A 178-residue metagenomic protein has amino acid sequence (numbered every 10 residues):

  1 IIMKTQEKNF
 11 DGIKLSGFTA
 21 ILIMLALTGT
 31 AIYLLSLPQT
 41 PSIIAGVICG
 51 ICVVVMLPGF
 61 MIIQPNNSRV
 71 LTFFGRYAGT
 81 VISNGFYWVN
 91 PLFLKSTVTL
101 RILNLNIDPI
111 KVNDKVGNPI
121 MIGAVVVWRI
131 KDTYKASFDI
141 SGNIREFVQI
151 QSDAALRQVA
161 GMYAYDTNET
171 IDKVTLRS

Functional and structural regions predicted by a protein language model:
I2-M24: N-terminal membrane-targeting/pre-transmembrane regions
I2-T5, L92-K95, Q158, D166-T170: A composition-biased, non-transmembrane "mature-region" signal
I32-I51: Hydrophobic alpha-helical transmembrane segments
V54-V55, D108: Phosphate-interacting basic helix/loop segments used at nucleotide- and nucleic-acid interfaces
V55-S68: Aromatic-capped interface at the extracytoplasmic side of an N-terminal signal-anchor transmembrane helix
S68-F93: Membrane-cytosol interface motif
L100-S178: Amphipathic, interface-forming alpha-helical segments with heptad-repeat character
